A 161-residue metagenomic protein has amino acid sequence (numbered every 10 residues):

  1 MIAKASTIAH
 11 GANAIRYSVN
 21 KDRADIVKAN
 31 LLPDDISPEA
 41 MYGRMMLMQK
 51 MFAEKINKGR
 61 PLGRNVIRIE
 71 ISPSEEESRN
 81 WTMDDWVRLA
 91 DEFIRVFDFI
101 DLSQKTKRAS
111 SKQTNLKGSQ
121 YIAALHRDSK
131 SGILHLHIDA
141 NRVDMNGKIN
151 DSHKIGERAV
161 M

Functional and structural regions predicted by a protein language model:
M1-M161: N-terminal nicking endonuclease/strand-transfer module with a His-rich metal-binding environment and a catalytic Tyr
